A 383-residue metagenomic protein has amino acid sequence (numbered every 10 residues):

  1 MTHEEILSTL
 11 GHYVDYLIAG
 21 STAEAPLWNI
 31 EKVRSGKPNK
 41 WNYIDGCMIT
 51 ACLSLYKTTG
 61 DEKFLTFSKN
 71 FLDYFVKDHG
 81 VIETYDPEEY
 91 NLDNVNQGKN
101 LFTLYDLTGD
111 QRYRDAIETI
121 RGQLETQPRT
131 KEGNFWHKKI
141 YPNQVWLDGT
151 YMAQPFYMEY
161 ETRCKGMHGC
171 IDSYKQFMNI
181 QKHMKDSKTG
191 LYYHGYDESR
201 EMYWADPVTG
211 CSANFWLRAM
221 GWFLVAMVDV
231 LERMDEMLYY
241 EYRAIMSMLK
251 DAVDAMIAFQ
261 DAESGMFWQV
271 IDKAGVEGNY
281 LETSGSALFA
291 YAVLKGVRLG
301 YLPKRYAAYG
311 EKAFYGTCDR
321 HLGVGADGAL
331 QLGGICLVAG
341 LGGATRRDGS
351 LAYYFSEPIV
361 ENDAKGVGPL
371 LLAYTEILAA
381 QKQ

Functional and structural regions predicted by a protein language model:
T2-I44, K63-L65, Y74-L92, N96-G98 (+5 more regions): CBM-like carbohydrate-recognition segments
H12, Y16, S54, Y74 (+10 more regions): Alpha-helical scaffold segments in carbohydrate-active enzymes
I30-R34, F135-Y141, G195-S199, F267-G275: Short linear capping/connector segments at secondary-structure termini
A51, T58, N100, L107 (+9 more regions): Core register positions within helices of long alpha-helical scaffolds
T59, T108, Y160-I171, V230-R243 (+1 more regions): Inter-helical turn/loop segments and adjacent helix faces that build the functional surface of alpha-helical bundle
T66, K77-D206, V324, G342-R347: Extended ligand-binding groove/face enriched in aromatic
V145-M152, K165, G169-D172, P207-F223 (+3 more regions): Short, contiguous, pocket-lining structural segments that sit at or immediately flank catalytic/ligand-binding sites
L224-A274, G278: Oxyanion-binding "anion nests"
